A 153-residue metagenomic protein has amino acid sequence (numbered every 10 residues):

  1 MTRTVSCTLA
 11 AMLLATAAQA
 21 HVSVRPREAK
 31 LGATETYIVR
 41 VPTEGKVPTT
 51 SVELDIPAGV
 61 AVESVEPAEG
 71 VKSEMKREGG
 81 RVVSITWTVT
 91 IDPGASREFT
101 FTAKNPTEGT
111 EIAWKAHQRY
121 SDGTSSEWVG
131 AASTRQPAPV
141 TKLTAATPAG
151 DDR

Functional and structural regions predicted by a protein language model:
S6-A15: Bacterial N-terminal signal peptides
T16-A20: Sec/Tat signal peptide C-region and signal peptidase I cleavage site
R25-V65: Low-complexity, serine/threonine/proline/glycine-rich extracellular segments that form mucin-like
P26, T86-I91: Beta-strand-rich interaction surfaces with strong enrichment in secreted/lumenal proteins
L31, R119-R153: Extracytoplasmic/periplasmic copper-protein system
G32-Y37, R97-E98, E111-W114: Short, solvent-exposed loop/turn segments enriched in Ser/Thr/Gly
P57-V83, A131, P139-P148: A surface/secretory-pathway sequence property marking extracellular, secreted, or lumenal proteins enriched
T90-T110: Low-complexity, intrinsically disordered segments enriched in Ser/Thr together with acidic residues
